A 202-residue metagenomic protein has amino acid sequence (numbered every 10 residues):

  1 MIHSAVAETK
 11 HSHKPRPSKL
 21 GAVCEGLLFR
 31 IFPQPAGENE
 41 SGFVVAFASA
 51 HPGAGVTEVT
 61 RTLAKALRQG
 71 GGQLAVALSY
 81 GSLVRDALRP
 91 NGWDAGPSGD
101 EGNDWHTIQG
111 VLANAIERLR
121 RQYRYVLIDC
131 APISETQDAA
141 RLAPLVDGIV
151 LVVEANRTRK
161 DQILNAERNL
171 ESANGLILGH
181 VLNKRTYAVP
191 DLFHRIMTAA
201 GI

Functional and structural regions predicted by a protein language model:
H3-A7, L164-I202: Hydrophobic micro-sites
H3-F29, A36-A54, L63-I128, P132-L145 (+1 more regions): P-loop/Walker-type NTP enzyme "switch/lid" segment
L28-F32, L164-E167: Short, well-ordered amphipathic alpha-helices
A50, S79, V153-R157, H180-V189: G-domain G4 guanine-recognition motif of GTPases
A54, T136, R157-D161, Y187-P190: Loop/helix-junction capping segments adjacent to catalytic residues or to phosphate/diphosphate-binding pockets
V59: Hydrophobic positions on the alpha1 helix immediately C-terminal to the Walker A/P-loop
I133-E135, V146-L164: Conserved Switch II/interswitch segment of TRAFAC-class P-loop GTPases
